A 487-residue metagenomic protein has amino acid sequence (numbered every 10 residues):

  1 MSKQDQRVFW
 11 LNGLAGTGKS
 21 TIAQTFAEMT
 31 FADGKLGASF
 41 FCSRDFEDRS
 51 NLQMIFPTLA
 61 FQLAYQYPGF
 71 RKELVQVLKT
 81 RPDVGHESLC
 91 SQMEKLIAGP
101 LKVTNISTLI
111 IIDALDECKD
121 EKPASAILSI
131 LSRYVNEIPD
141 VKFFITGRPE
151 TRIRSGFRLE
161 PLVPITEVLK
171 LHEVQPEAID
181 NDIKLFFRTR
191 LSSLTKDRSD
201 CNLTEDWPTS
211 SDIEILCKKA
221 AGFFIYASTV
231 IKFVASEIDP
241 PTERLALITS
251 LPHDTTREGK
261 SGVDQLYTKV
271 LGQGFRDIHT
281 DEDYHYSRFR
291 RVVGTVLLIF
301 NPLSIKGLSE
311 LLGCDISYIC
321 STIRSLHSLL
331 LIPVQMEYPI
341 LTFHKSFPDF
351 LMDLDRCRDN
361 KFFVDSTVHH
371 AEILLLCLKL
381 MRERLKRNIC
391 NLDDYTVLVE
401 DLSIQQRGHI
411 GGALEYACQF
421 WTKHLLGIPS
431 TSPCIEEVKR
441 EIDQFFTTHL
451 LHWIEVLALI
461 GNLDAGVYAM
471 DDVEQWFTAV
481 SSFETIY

Functional and structural regions predicted by a protein language model:
M1-L375, K379, N391-D393, L398-G408 (+4 more regions): Conserved NB-ARC/NACHT P-loop NTPase core of NLR-like innate immune receptors
Q92-I97, I404-I428: Amphipathic alpha-helices of TPR/Sel1-like and other helical repeat/solenoid scaffolds
V399, L425-S432: Secondary-structure edge/capping motif, primarily at the C-terminal ends of alpha-helices and the immediately following
